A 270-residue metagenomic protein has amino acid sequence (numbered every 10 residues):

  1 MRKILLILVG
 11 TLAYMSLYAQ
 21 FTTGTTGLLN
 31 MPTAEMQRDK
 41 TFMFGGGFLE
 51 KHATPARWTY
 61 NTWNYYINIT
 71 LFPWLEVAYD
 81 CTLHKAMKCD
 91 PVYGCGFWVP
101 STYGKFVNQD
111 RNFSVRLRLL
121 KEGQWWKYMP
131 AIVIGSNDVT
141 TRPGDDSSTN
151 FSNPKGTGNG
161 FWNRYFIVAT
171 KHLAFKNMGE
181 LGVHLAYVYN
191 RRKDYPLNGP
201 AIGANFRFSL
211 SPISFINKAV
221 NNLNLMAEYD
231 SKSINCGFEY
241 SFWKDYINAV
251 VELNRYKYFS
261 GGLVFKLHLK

Functional and structural regions predicted by a protein language model:
M1-T25, K270: Cleavable N-terminal export/targeting peptides
A19-Y165, T170-K176, S209-S214, L223 (+3 more regions): Transmembrane beta-barrel domains of Gram-negative outer membranes and organellar outer membranes
F21, F166-A219: Eukaryotic alpha-helical scaffold "rod" segments
F72-W74, S233, Y256-Y258: A generic structural motif
L83, T140, Y189-R191, S231 (+1 more regions): Active-site-proximal loop/turn and secondary-structure-junction residues that shape catalytic pockets, frequently
N112-L117, I202, R255-K270: Outer-membrane beta-barrel "beta-signal"
G135, G182-V188, M226-E228: Short, conserved beta-strand edge motifs with alternating hydrophobic and charged residues
P200-E252, G262-V264: Outer membrane beta-barrel transmembrane domains
